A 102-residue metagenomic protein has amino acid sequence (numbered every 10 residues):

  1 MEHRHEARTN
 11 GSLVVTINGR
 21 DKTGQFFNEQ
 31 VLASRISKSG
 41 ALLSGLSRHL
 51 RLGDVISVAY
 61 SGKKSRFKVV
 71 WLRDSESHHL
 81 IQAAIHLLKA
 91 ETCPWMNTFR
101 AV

Functional and structural regions predicted by a protein language model:
M1-V102: Structured alpha-helical
